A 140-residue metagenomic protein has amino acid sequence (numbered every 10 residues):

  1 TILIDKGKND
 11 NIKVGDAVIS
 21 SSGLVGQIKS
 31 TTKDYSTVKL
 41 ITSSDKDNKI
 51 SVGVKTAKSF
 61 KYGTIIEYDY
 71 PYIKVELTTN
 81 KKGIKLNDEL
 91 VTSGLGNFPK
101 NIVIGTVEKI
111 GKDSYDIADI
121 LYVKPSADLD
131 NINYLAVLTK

Functional and structural regions predicted by a protein language model:
T1-K140: A secondary-structure micro-motif
